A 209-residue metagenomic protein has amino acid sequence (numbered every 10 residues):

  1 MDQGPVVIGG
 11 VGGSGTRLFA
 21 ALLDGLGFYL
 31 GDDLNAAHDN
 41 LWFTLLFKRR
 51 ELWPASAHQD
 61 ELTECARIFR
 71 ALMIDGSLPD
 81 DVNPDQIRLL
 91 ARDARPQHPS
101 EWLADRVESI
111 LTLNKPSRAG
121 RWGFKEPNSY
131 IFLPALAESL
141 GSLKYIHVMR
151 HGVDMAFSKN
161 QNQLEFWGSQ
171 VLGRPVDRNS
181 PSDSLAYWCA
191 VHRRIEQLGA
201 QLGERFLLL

Functional and structural regions predicted by a protein language model:
D2-V6: Pre-Walker A (Motif I) flank of P-loop NTPase domains
I8-L23: Glycine-rich phosphate-binding P-loop
G9, D93, Y145: Short, flexible active-site loop motifs that bind/organize anionic cofactors or intermediates
G12, D32-L34, H147-R150: Glycine-rich, histidine-containing beta strand-loop boundary motifs that form or position
L22-F28, S139: A short, Lys/Arg-enriched amphipathic alpha-helix followed by its capping loop at the start of a domain
L26-F124, G168-R174: PAPS-dependent sulfation machinery
P84-L89, L113-L208: PAPS-dependent sulfotransferase catalytic domain
